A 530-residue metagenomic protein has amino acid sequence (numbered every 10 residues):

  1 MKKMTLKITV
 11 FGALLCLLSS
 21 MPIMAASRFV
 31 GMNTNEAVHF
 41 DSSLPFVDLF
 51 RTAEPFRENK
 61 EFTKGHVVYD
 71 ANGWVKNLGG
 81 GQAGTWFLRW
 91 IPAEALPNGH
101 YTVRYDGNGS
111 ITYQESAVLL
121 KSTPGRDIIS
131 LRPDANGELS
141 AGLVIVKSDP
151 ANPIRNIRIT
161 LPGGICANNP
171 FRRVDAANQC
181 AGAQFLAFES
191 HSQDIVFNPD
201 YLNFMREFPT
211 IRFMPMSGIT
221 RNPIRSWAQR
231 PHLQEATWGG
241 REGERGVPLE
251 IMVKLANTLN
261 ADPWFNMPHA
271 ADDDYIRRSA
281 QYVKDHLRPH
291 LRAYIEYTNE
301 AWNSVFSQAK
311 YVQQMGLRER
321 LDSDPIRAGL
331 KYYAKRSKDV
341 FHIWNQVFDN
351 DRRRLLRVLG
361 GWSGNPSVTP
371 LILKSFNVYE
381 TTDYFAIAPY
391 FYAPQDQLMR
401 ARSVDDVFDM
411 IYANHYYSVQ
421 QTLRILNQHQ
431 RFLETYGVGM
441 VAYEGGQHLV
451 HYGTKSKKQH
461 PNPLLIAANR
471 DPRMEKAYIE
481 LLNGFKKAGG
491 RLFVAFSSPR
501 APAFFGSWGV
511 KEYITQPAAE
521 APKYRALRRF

Functional and structural regions predicted by a protein language model:
M1-F11: Bacterial N-terminal signal peptides that target proteins for export
M4, M21-I23: Hydrophobic, aromatic-enriched, well-ordered structural segments
T9-S20: Bacterial N-terminal signal peptides
I23-Y297, W302-A413, V419-F530: Non-catalytic accessory regions flanking glycosidase/transglycosidase catalytic cores in CAZymes
